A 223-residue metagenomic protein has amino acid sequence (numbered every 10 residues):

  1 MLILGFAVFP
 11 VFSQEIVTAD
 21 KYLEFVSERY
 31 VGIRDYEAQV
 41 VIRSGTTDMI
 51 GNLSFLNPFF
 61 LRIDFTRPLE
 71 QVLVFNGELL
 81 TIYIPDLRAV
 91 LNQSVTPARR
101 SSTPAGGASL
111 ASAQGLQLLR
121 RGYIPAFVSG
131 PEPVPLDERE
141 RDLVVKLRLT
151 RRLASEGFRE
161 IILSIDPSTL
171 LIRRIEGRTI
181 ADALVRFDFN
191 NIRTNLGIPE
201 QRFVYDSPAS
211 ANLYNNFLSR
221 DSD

Functional and structural regions predicted by a protein language model:
M1-I3: Sec-dependent signal peptide recognition, specifically the positively charged N-region followed immediately by
G5, F9-M49, N57-F60, L196-R202 (+1 more regions): N-terminal leader/targeting segments and the immediate start of mature chains
T46, D86-R88, A181: Solvent-exposed strand-loop boundary residues in beta-sheet-rich modules
D48, R67-L69, G157-R159: Short, small/polar residue-rich loop motifs at catalytic or cofactor-binding pockets
N52-A108, V185: An acidic-aromatic
Q93-D142: Flexible, surface-exposed loop/linker segments and immediately adjacent secondary-structure boundaries
R121-F217: Gly/Pro-enriched, hydrophobic low-complexity segments that function as extracytoplasmic propeptides/linkers
